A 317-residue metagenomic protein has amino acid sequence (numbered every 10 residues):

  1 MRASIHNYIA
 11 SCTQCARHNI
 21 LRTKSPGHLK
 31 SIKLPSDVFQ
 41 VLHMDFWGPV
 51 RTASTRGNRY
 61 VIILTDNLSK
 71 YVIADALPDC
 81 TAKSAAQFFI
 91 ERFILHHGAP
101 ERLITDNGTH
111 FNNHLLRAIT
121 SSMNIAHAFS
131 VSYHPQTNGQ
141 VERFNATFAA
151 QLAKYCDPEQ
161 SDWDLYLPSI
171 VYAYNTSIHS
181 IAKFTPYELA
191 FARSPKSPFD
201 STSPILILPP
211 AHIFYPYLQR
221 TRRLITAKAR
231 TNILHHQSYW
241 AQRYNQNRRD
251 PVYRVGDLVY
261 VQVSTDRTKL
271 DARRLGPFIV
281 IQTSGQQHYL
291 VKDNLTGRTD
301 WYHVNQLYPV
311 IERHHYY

Functional and structural regions predicted by a protein language model:
M1-F39, I233-W240: Amphipathic alpha-helical
M1-L21, D75, S84, L115-A118 (+2 more regions): Classical protein tyrosine phosphatase
C12, V41, A99-P100, T109-L295 (+2 more regions): Domain-scale segment recognizer with a strong primary affinity for retroviral/LTR-retrotransposon integrase
G27-K30, W47-V50, N58-Y60, F88-E91 (+3 more regions): Eukaryotic intrinsically disordered and solvent-exposed regulatory patches
D37-V72, D266: An active-site-proximal beta-strand-loop segment
K70-D75, A128-S130: Short small-residue beta-strand/loop micro-motif enriched in glycine and branched aliphatics
A74-L95: Active-site beta-loop-alpha junctions of metal-dependent nucleic acid enzymes, especially the RNase H-like/DDE
